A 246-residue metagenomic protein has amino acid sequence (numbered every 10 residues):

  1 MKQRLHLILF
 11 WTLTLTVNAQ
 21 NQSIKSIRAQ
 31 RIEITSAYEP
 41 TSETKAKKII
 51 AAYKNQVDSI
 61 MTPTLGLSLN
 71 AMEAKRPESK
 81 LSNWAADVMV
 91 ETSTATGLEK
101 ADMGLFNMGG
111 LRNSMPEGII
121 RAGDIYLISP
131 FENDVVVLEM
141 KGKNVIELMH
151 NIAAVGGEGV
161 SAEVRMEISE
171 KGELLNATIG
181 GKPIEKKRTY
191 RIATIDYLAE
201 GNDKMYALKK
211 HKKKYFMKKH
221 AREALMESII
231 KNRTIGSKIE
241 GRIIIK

Functional and structural regions predicted by a protein language model:
M1-A29: Bacterial Sec-dependent N-terminal signal peptides
L9, L13, Y53-M61, S93 (+2 more regions): Generic secondary-structure transition motif, activating predominantly at the C-termini of alpha-helices
N21-T35, T44, S79, W84-A86 (+1 more regions): Feature captures C-terminal
Q30-I60: N-terminal targeting signals for Sec/Tat export/insertion, comprising classic cleavable signal peptides
K48-G66, G156-R165: Amphipathic repeat-derived elements
S59-R76, K204-H211: Acidic/histidine-rich, surface-exposed loop or edge segments in extracytoplasmic proteins
